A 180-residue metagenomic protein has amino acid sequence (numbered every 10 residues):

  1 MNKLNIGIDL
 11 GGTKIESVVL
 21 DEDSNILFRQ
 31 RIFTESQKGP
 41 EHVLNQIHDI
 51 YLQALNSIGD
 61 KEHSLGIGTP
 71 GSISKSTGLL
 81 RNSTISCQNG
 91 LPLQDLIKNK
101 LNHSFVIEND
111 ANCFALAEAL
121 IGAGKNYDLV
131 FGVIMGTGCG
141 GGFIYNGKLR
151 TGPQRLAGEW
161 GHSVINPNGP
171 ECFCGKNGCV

Functional and structural regions predicted by a protein language model:
N2, V18-L20, F28, G39-H42 (+2 more regions): Glycine/GP-enriched mid-protein hinge/lid loop-to-helix segment characteristic of carbohydrate kinases
G7, V18, G66-G68: Short, well-ordered beta-strand segments
D9, D21, K75, I144: Short, acidic, Ser/Thr-enriched surface-loop or helix-capping motifs
D9-G12, G138: Conserved phosphate-binding and hydrolysis motifs of nucleotide-dependent enzymes
T13, N25: Conserved Rossmann-like nucleotide-cofactor binding loop
R31, T84-I85, Q154: Short clusters of small/polar residues that mark proteolytic maturation junctions
E35-S36, P40-H48, L52, N56 (+2 more regions): Glycine-rich phosphate-binding loop and adjoining helix at the ATP-binding site of ATP-dependent phosphoryl-transfer
